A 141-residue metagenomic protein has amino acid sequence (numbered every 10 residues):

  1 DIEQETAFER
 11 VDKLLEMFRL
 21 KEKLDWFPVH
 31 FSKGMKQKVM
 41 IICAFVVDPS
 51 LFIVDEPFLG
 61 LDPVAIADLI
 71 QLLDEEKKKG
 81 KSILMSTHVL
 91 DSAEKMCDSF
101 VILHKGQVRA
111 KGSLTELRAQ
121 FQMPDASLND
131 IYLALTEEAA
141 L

Functional and structural regions predicted by a protein language model:
E3-K23: Conserved ABC ATPase "signature" region
F27-F31: Conserved ABC ATPase signature
D48: Conserved catalytic motifs of ABC-family nucleotide-binding domains
F52-E56: Catalytic Walker B motif of ABC-type/P-loop ATPase nucleotide-binding domains
A67-K79: Helical segment within the ABC ATPase nucleotide-binding domain
K111-G112: ABC ATPase "signature
